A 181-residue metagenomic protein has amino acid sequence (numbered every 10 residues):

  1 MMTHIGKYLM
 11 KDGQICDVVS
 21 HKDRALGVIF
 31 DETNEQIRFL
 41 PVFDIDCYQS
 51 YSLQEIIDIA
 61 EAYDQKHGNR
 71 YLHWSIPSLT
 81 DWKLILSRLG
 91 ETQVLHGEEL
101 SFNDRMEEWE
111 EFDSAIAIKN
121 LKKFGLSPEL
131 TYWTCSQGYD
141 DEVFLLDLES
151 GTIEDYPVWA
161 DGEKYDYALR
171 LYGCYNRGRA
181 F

Functional and structural regions predicted by a protein language model:
M1-W74, E142, G162-N176: Extracellular adhesion/carbohydrate-recognition regions
I57-H73, L79-D155, C174: An exposed tryptophan-centered "aromatic clamp" motif
G151-Y165: Carbohydrate-recognition loop of C-type lectin domains
R179-F181: Low-complexity, Gly/Ser/Thr/Pro-rich intrinsically disordered linker/tail segments
